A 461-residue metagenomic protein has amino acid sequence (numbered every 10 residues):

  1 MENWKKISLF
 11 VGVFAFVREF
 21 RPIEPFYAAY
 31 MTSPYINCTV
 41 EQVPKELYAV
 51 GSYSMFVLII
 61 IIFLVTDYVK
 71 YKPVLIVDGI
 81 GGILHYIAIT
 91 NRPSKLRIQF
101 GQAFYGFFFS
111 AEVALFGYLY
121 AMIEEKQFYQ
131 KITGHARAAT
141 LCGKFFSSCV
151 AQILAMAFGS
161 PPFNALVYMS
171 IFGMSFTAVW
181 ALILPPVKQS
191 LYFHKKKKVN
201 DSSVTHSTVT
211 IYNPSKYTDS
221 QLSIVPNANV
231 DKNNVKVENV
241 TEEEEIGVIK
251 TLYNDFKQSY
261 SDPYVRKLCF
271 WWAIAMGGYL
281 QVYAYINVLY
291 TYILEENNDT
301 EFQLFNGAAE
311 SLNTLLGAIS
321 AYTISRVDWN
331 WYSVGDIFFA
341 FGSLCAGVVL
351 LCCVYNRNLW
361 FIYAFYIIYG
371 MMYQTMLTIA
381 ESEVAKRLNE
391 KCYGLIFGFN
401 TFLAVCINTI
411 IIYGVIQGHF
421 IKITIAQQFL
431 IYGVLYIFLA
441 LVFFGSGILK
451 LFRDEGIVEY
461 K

Functional and structural regions predicted by a protein language model:
M1-V57, E112, Y264-W271, A275-E296 (+1 more regions): Helix-loop boundary and gating motifs at the non-cytosolic
M1-W4, K188-L268, E296: Juxtamembrane intracellular "pre-TM" segments in multi-pass secondary transporters
V13-F16, F20, H85, K95-E112 (+3 more regions): Hydrophobic core of transmembrane alpha-helices in multi-pass small-molecule transporters, especially MFS/SLC-type
S52-L58, Q127-G159, V167, G173-T177 (+2 more regions): Glycine-rich segments within core transmembrane alpha-helices of 12-TM secondary carriers
F56-K95: Conserved MFS/SLC helix-loop-helix module at the cytosolic interface between two early adjacent transmembrane helices
I80-S94, G106, L182, F341-R357: C-terminal ends and interior cores of transmembrane alpha-helices in multi-pass membrane transporters/permeases
F100-C142: Cytoplasmic helix-loop-helix junction between adjacent transmembrane helices in 12-TM secondary transporters
N164-I183, Q428-G447: Symmetry-related core transmembrane helices of the 12-TM Major Facilitator Superfamily/SLC fold
